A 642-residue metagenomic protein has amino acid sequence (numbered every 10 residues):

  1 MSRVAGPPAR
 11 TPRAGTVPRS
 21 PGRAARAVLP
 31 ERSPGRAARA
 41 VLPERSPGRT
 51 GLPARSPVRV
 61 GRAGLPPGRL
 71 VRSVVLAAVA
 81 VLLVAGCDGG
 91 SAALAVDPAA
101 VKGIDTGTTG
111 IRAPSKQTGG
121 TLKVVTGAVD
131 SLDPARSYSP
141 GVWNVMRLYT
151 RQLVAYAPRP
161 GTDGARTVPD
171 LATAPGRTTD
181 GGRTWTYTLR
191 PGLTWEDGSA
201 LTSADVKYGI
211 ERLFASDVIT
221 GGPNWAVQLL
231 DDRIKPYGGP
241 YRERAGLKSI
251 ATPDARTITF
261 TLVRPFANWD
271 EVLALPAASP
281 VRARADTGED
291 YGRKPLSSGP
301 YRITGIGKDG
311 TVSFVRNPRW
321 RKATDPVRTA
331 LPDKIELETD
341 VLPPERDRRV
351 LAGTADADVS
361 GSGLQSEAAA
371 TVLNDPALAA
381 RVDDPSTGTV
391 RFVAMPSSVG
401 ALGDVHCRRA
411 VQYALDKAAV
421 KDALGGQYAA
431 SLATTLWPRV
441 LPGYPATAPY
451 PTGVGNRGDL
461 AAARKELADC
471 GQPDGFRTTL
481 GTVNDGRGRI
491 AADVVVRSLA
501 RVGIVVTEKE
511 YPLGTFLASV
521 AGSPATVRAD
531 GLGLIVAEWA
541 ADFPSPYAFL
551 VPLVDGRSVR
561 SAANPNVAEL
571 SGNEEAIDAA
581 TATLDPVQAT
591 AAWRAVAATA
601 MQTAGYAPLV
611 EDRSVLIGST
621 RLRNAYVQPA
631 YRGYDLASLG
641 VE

Functional and structural regions predicted by a protein language model:
G110, A251, R409, K421 (+5 more regions): Extracytoplasmic/peripheral linker and loop segments enriched in polar/acidic and small residues with frequent Thr/Pro
K123, L201-E211, A255-V263, G299-P300 (+8 more regions): Alpha-helical secondary-structure segments
K123-D180, L296: N-terminal lobe/hinge region of extracytoplasmic solute-binding protein
P158-T162, A245, T261-A330, K334-E336: Gly/Pro-rich hinge or "lid" segments in bacterial periplasmic/extracellular proteins
T188, D205-K207, R212-R282: Surface-exposed binding/hinge segments that line and control ligand-binding clefts or catalytic entry sites
A226-V227, T304-V315, E336-V399, A423: Extracellular/periplasmic solute-recognition and catalytic clefts
Y428-D469, D485-I490: Structural transition elements
L616-E642: Long beta-strand-rich cores associated with HINT superfamily self-processing modules
